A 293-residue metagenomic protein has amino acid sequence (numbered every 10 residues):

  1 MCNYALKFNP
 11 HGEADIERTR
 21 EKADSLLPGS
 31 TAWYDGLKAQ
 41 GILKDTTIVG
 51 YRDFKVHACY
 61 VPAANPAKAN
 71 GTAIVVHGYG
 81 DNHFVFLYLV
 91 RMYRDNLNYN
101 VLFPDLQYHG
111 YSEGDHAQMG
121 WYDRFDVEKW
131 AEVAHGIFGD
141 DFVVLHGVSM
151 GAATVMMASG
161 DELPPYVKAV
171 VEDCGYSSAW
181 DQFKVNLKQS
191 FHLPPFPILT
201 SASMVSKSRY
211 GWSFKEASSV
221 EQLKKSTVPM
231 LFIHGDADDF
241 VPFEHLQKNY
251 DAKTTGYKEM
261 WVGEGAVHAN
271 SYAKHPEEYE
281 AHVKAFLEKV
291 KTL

Functional and structural regions predicted by a protein language model:
M1-V49: An N-terminal hydrophobic leader/cap segment in hydrolases
Y79-Y93: The serine-hydrolase catalytic nucleophile loop
L89, S219, V228, P242-D251: Short alpha-helix in the alpha/beta-hydrolase fold that links the catalytic acid
V90-E113: Conserved alpha/beta-hydrolase
A117-F138: Alpha/beta-hydrolase active-site loop
M157-W212: Hydrolase active-site cap/lid region
K225-T227, F232-H234, D238: Short beta-strand/loop motif that positions the catalytic acidic residue of the alpha/beta-hydrolase fold
A266-P276: Catalytic histidine-centered segment of alpha/beta-hydrolase-like enzymes
